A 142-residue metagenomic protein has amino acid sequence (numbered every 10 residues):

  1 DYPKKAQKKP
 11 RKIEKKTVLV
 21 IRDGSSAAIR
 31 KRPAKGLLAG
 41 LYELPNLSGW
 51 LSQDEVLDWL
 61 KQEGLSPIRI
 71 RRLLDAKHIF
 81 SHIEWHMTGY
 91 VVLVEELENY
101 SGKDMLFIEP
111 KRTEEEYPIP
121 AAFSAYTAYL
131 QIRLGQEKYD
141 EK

Functional and structural regions predicted by a protein language model:
D1-K142: Intrinsically disordered, low-complexity, charged terminal extensions of DNA damage-control enzymes
